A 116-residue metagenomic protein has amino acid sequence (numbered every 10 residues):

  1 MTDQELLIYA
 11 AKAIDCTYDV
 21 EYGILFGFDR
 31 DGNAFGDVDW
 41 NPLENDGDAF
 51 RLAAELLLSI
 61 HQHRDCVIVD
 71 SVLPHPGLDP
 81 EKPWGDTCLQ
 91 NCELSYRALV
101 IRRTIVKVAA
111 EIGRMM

Functional and structural regions predicted by a protein language model:
M1-M116: Glycine-rich anion-binding surface patch
